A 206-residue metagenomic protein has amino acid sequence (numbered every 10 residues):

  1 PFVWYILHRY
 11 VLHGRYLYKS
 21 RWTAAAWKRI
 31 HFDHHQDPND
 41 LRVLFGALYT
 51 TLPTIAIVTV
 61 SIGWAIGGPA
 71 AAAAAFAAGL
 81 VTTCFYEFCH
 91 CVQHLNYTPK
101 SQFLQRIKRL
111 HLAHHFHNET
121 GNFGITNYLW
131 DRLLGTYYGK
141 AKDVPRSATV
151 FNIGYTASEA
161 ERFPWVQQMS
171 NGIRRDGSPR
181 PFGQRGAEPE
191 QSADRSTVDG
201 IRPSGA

Functional and structural regions predicted by a protein language model:
P1-W27: Early transmembrane hairpin module of multi-pass membrane proteins
F2, I6, Y10, S61-A65 (+1 more regions): Structural signature of transmembrane alpha-helix termini at the membrane-water interface
V3-W4, T59, T82-Y86: Alpha-helical transmembrane segments of multipass membrane proteins
G14-R21, F32-F45, I66-G67, A72 (+1 more regions): Cytosolic/stromal cytosol-facing helical appendages immediately following the last transmembrane segment
V43-W64: Core segments of transmembrane alpha-helices that mediate helix-helix packing or line hydrophobic substrate/ligand
